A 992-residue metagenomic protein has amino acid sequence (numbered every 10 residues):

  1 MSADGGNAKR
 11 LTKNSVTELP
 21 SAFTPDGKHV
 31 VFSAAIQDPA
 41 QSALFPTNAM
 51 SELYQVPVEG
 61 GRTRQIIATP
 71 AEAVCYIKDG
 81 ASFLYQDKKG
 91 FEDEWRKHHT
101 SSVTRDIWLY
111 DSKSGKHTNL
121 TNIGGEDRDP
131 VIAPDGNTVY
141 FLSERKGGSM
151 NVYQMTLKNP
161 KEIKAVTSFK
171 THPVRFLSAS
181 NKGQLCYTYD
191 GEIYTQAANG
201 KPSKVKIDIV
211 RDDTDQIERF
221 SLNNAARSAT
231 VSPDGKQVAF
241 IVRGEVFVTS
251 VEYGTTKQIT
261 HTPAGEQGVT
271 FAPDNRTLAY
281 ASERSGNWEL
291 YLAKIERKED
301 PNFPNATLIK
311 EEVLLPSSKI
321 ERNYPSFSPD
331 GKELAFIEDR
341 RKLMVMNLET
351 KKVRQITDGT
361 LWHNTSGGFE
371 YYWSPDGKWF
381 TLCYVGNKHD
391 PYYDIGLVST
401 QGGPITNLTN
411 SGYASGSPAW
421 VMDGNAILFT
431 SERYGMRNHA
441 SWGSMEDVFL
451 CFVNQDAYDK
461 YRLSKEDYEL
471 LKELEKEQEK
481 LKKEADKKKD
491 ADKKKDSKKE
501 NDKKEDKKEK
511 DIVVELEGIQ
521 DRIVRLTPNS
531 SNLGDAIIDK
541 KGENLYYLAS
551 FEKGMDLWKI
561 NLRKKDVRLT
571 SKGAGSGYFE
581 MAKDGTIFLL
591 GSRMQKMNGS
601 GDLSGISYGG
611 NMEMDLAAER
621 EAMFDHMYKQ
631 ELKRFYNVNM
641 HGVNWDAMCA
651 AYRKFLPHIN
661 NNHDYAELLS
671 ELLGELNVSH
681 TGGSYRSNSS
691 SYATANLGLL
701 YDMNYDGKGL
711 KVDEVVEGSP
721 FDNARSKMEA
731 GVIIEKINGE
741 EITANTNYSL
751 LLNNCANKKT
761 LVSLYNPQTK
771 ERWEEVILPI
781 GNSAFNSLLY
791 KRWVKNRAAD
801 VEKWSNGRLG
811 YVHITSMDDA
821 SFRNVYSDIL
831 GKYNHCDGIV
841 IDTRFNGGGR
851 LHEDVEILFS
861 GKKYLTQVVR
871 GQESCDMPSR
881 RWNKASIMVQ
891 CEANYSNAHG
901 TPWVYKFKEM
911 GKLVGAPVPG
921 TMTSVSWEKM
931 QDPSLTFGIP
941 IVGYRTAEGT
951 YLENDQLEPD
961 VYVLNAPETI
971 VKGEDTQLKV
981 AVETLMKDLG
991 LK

Functional and structural regions predicted by a protein language model:
M1, N7-L19, P25-Y54, V58 (+24 more regions): A flexible loop/linker signature enriched in serine peptidases of the S9 family
A22, C75, V131, L177-S178 (+7 more regions): Conserved beta-strand position repeated across blades of beta-propeller domains
P25-D26, K78-D79, P134-D135, S180-K182 (+7 more regions): Residue-level detector of Asp-centered blade-edge/turn motifs that repeat once per structural unit in beta-propeller
V210-A226, T307-L314, I512-N529: A short helix->beta-strand "capping" segment at the edge of beta-propeller domains
N438, G599-E671, E675-L676, D706 (+1 more regions): Terminal targeting/pro-maturation regions of precursor/exported proteins
R634, E740-E741, N745-D932, I970-E974 (+1 more regions): Cleft-lining beta-strand/loop regions that shape enzyme active-site pockets
P657-K708, T769-R797, V982-E983, L989-K992: Extended, small/polar residue-biased N-terminal targeting/export presequences and adjacent propeptide/linker tracts
Y692-N745, V942: PDZ/PDZ-like domain segments forming the peptide/carboxylate-binding groove, activating on the N-terminal beta-strands
